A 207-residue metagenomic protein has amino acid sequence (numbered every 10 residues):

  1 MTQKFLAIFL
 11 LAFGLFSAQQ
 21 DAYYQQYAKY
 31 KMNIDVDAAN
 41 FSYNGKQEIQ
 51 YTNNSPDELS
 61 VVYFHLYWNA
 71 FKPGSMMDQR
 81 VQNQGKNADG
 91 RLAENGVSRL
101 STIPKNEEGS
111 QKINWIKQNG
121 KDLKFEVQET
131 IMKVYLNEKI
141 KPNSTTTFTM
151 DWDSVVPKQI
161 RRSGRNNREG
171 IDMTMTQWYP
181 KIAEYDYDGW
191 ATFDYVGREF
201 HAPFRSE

Functional and structural regions predicted by a protein language model:
M1-A22: Bacterial Sec-dependent N-terminal signal peptides
F16-N44, T176, E199-H201: N-terminal, polar/Ser/Thr-rich
Q19-Y23, K72-Y135, Q159-R162: Solvent-exposed beta-strand/loop surfaces of large extracellular or lumenal domains
D21, M32-D35, I49, K121-K124 (+2 more regions): Beta-strand-rich interaction surfaces with strong enrichment in secreted/lumenal proteins
A38-N40, N54-L59, Q118-K121, E138-T147: A short, structured loop/turn motif at beta-sheet edges
S42-A70, G74-S75, G85-A93, S101: Ligand-binding face of N-terminal immunoglobulin V-set domains in extracellular IgSF glycoproteins
Q47-I49, N53, L66, S144-K158: Short, hydrophobic/aromatic-enriched beta-strand segments in well-ordered soluble domains
L92-S110, N114-W115, D151-E207: Extended, low-hydrophobicity, Ser/Thr/Pro/Gly-biased non-transmembrane segments
